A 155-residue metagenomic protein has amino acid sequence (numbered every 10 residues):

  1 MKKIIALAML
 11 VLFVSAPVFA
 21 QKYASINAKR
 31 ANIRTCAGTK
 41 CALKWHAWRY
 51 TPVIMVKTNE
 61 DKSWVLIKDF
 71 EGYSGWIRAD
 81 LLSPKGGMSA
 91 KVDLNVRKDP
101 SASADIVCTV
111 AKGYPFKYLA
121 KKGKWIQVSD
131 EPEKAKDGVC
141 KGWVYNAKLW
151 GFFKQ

Functional and structural regions predicted by a protein language model:
I4-V14: Sec-dependent N-terminal signal peptides
A16-A20: Sec/Tat signal peptide C-region and signal peptidase I cleavage site
Q21-N32, A37-G38, A42-W48, P52-E60 (+5 more regions): Boundary regions of SH3-family modules and the immediately adjacent low-complexity/disordered segments in eukaryotic
K57-K62, K121-K124: Short, charged beta-turn/beta-strand-edge "cap" motif at the junction between a beta-strand and an adjacent loop
F116-L119: Periplasmic peptidoglycan-binding/anchoring modules of Gram-negative envelope and division proteins
